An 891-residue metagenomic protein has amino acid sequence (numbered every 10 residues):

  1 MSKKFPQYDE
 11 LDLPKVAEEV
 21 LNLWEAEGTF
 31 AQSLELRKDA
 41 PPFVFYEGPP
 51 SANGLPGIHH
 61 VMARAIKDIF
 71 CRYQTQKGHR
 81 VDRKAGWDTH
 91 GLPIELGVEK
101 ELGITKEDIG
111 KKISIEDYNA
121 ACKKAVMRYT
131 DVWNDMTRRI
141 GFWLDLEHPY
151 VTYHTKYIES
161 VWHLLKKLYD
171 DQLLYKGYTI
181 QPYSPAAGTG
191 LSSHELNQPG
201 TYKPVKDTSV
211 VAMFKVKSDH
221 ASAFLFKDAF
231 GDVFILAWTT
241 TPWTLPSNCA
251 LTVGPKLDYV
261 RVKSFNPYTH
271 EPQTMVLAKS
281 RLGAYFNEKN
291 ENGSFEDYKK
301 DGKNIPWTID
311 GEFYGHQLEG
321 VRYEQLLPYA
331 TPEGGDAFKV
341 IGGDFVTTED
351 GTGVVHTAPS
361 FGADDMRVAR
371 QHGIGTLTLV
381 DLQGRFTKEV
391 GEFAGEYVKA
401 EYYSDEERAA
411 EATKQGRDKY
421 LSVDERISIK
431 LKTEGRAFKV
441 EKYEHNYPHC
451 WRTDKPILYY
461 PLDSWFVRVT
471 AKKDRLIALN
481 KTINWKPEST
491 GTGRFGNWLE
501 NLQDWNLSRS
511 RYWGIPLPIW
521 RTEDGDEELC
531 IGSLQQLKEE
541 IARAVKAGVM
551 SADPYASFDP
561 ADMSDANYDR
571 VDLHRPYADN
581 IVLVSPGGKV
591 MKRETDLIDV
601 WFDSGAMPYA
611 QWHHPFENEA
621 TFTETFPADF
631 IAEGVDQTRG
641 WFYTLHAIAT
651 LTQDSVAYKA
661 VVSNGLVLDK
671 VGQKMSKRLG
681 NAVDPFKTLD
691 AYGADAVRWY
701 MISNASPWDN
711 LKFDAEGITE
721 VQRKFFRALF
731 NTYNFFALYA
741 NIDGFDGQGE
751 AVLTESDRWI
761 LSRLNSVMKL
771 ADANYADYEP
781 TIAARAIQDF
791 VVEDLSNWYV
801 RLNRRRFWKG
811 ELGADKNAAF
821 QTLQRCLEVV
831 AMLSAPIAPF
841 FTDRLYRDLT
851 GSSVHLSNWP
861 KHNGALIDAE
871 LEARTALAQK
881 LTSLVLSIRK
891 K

Functional and structural regions predicted by a protein language model:
S2-P272, A358-A363, V368-Q371, G375-F393 (+9 more regions): N-terminal, positively charged nucleic-acid-binding surface of large information/translation enzymes
W24, K156-Y202, D207-S209, M213-D219 (+5 more regions): Gly/Pro-rich turn-and-neighbor structural signature
D88, Q181, L191-K203, L529 (+2 more regions): Acidic, turn-prone loop/beta-hairpin segments
E107, T357-S360, K589-V600, D629-E633 (+4 more regions): Conserved phosphate-binding loops in nucleotide/dinucleotide-binding enzymes
Y129, N134-R138, S160, W505 (+6 more regions): Core structural elements
S247, L257, F265-Q383, V469-R475 (+1 more regions): Catalytic alpha/beta core of large soluble enzyme barrels
Y329-I341, R593-A628, K659, E793 (+1 more regions): Active-site-adjacent "gating/activation" loops or surface patches in catalytic cores
H449-T453, G634, L666-V671, M675-L753 (+2 more regions): Catalytic adenosine-cofactor/nucleotide-binding cores of aminoacyl-tRNA synthetases and other
